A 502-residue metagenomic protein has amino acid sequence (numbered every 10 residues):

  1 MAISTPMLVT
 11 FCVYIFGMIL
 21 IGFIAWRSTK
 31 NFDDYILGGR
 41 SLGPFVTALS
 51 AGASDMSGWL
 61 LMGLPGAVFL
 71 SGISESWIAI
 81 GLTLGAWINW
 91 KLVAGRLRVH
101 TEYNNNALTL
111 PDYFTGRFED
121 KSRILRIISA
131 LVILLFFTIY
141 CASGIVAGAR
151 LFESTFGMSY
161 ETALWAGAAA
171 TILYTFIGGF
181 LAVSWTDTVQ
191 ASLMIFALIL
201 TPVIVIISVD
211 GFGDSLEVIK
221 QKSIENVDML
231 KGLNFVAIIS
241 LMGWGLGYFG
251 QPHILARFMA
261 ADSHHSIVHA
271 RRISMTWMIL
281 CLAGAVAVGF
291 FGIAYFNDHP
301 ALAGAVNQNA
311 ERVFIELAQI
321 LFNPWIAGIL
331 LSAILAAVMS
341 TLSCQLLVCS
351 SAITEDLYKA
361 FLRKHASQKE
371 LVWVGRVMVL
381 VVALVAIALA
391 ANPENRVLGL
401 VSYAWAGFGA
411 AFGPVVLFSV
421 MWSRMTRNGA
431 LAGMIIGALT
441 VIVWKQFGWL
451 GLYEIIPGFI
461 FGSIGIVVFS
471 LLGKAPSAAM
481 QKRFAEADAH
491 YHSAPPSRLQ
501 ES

Functional and structural regions predicted by a protein language model:
M1-S502: Membrane-embedded helix-loop-helix hairpins and adjacent transmembrane boundary segments in multi-pass transporters
